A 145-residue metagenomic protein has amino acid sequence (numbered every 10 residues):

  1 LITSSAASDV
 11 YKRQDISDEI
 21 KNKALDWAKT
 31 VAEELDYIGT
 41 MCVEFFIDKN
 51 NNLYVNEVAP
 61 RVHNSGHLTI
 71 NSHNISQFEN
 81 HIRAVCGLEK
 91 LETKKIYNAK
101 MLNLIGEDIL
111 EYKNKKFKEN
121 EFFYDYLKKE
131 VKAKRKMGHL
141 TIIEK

Functional and structural regions predicted by a protein language model:
L1-A7, Y11: Single conserved hydrophobic/aromatic residue that forms the stacking wall/gate of nucleotide- or nucleobase-binding
T3, Y37-G39, K134: Residue-level preference for beta-strand/loop junctions
Y11, R83-K145: Peripheral (often C-terminal) accessory segments that flank ATP-dependent C-N-forming ligase machineries
D18-E19: A short, contiguous, amphipathic alpha-helix enriched in charged residues
N22-V43, K49, A59-E107: Active-site "cap" helix and flanking loop/linker of ATP-utilizing ligase/carboxylase catalytic domains
N51-L53: Conserved protein kinase catalytic/activation segment
